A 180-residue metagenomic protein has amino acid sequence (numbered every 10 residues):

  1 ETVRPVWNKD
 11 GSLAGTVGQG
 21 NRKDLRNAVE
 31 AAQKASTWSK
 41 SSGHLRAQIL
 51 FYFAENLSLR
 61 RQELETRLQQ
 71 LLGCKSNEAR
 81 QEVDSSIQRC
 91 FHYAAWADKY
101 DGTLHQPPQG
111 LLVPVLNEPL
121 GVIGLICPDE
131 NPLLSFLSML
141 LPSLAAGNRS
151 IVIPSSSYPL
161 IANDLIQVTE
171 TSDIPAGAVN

Functional and structural regions predicted by a protein language model:
E1-Q70: Short, structured beta/alpha segment
G20, L71, Q81-S85, S156-L160: Short beta->alpha linker loops
K23-V29, A47-R61, C74-D101, P114: Long amphipathic alpha-helix in the N-terminal Rossmann-like dinucleotide-binding domain of NAD(P)-dependent
K34, W38, Q70, A95-T103 (+1 more regions): Conserved helix-loop functional segments at active or binding sites
R67-K75, H105-G110: Short linear capping/connector segments at secondary-structure termini
Y100-N180: Rossmann-like NAD(P) dinucleotide-binding subdomain of oxidoreductase/dehydrogenase enzymes
